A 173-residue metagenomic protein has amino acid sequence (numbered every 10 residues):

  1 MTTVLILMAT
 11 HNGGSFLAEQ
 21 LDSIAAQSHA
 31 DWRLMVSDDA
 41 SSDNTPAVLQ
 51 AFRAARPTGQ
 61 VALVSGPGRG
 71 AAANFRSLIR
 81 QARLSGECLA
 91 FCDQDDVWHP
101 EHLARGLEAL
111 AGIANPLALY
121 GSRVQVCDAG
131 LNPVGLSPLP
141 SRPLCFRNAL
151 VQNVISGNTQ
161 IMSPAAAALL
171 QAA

Functional and structural regions predicted by a protein language model:
M1-A173: Nucleotide-sugar donor-binding/catalytic module of glycosyltransferases that assemble extracellular/cell-envelope
